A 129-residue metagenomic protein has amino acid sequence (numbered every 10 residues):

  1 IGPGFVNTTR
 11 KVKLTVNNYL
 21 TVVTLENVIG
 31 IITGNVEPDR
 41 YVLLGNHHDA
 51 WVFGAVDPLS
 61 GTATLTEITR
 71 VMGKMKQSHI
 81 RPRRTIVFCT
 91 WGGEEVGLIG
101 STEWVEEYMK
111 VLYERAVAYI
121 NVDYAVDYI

Functional and structural regions predicted by a protein language model:
I1-V56, R70, K74-S78: Soluble metallo-hydrolase cores and metallopeptidase-like ectodomains found primarily in the secretory/periplasmic
A50-I129: Acidic/histidine-rich catalytic neighborhood of metal-dependent amide-processing enzymes
